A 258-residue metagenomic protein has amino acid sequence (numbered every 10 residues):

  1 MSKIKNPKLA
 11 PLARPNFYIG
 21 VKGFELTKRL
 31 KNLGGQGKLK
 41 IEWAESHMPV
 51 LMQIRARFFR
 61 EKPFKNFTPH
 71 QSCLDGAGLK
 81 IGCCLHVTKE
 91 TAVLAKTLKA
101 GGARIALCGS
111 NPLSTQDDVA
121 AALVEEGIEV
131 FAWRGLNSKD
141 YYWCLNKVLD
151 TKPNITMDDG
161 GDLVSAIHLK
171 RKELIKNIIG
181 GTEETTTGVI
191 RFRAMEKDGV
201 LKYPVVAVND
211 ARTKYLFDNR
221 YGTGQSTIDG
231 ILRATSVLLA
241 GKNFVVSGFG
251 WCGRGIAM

Functional and structural regions predicted by a protein language model:
S2-N66, G76, L107-K242: Glycine/serine-rich phosphate-binding loop and adjoining beta1-alpha1 elements at the start of nucleotide-handling
L33, L51-I54, G82-H86, E90-T91 (+1 more regions): N-terminal cofactor/phosphate-binding cores enriched in small/glycine residues, especially glycine-rich loops such as
F67-H70, T97, G101-R104, K152: Extended, highly charged clamp/arch subdomains and adjacent linkers that form or line substrate-binding channels
K80-G82, V245: Conserved beta-strand elements of the Class I
G82, A95-S114: Active-site cofactor/substrate anionic-group-binding motifs, chiefly glycine- and Lys/Arg-rich phosphate-binding loops
C83-T91, N111-T115, G161-L163, G250-C252: Gly/Ser/Thr-rich loops at beta-strand to alpha-helix junctions that form or flank small-molecule/cofactor-binding
T88-A103, D218-M258: Glycine-rich phosphate/diphosphate-binding loop of Rossmann-like nucleotide-binding domains
